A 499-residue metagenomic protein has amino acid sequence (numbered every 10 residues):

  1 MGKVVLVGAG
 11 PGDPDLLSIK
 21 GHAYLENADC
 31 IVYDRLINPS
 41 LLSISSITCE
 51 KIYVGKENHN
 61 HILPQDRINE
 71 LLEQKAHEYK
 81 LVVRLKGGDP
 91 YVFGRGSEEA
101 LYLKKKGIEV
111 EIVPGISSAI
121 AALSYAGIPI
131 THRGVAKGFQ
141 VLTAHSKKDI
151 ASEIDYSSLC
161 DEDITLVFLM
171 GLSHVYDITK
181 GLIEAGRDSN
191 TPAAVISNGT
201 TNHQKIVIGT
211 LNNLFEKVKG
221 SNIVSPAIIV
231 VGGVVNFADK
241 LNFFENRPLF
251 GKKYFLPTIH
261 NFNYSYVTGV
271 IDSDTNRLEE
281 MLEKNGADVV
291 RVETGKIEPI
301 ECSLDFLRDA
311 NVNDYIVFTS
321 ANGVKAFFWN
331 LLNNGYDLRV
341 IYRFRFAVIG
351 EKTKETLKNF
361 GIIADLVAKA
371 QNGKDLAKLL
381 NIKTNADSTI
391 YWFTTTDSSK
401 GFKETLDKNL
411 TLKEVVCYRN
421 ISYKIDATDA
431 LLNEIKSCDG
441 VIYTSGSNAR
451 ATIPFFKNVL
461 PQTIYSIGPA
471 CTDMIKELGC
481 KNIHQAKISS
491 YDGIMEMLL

Functional and structural regions predicted by a protein language model:
M1-A9, Y53-N58, F139-A144, V290-T294 (+1 more regions): Short, basic, glycine/proline-bearing loop/turn elements
M1-P14, I19-I116, P299, V317-G323: Class I S-adenosyl-L-methionine
G2-L6, H77-V82, A136, H145-H260: A contiguous loop/helix-start segment that scaffolds small-molecule binding in enzyme catalytic cores
G12, N58, P64-I68, L72-E78 (+2 more regions): Signature of uroporphyrinogen-III synthase
D13, D89-E162, V207, L366-N372: Class I SAM-dependent methyltransferase SAM-binding "motif I" and its flanking Rossmann-like core
E26-L36, P192-S197, F346-G350, I464-G468: Short internal beta-strands
D29-C30, E50, T165, Y315 (+2 more regions): Well-ordered beta-strand positions
N69-S124, P129, I164-K180, T191 (+2 more regions): A glycine-rich beta-strand to alpha-helix segment that forms a phosphate/ribose-binding loop at ligand/cofactor sites
